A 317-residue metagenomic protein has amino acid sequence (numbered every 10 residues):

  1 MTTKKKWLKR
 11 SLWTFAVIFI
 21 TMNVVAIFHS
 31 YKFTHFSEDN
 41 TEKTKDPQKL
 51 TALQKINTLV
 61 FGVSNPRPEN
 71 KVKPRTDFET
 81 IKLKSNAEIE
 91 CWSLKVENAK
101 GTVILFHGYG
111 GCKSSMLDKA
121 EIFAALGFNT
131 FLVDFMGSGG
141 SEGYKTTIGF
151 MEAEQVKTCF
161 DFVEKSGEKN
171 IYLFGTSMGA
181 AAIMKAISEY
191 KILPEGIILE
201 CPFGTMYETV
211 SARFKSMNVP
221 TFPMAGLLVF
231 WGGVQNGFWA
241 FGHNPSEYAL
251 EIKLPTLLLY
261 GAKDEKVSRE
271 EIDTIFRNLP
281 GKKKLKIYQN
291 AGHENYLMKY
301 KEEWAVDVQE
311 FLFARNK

Functional and structural regions predicted by a protein language model:
I18-L83: An N-terminal hydrophobic leader/cap segment in hydrolases
Y109-I122, F135: The serine-hydrolase catalytic nucleophile loop
K119, L254, S268-R277: Short alpha-helix in the alpha/beta-hydrolase fold that links the catalytic acid
F123-E142: Conserved alpha/beta-hydrolase
S138-N170: Catalytic nucleophile-loop/oxyanion-hole region of alpha/beta-hydrolase and closely related hydrolase-like folds
K185-W239: Hydrolase active-site cap/lid region
E251-K253, L258-Y260, D264: Short beta-strand/loop motif that positions the catalytic acidic residue of the alpha/beta-hydrolase fold
A291-K301: Catalytic histidine-centered segment of alpha/beta-hydrolase-like enzymes
